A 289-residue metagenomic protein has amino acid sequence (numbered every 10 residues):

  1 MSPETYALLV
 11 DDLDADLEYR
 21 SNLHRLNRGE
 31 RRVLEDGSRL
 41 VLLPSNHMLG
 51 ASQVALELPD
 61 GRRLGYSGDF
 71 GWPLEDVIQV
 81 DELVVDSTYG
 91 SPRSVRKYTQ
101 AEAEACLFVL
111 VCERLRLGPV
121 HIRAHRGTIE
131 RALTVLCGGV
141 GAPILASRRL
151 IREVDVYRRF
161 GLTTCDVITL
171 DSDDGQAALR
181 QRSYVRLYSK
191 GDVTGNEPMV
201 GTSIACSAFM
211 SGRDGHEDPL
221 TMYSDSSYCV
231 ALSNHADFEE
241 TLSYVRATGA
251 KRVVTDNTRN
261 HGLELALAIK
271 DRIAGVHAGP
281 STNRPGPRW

Functional and structural regions predicted by a protein language model:
M1-L117, H121-R123, G127: His/Asp/Glu-rich metal-coordinating catalytic cores of metallo-dependent phosphodiesterases/hydrolases acting on
E4-Y6, N27-G29, F70-W72, T88-G90 (+5 more regions): Short, acidic/turn-prone active-site loops that include or flank metal/cofactor- and phosphate-binding residues
L9-V10, L74-D76, R93-S94, R131-L133 (+3 more regions): Short helix/loop capping segments that flank catalytic or ligand/cofactor-binding pockets
N22-H24, L64-G71, C165-L170, S183-Y188 (+1 more regions): Short gly/ser/thr-rich secondary-structure transition/capping motifs
V41, A55, G65, V120-R123 (+4 more regions): Conserved beta-strand elements of the Class I
L43-L56, E75, E82, S87-S91 (+4 more regions): Active-site-proximal loop/helix segment associated with metal-binding centers of metalloenzymes
Q79-E82, R93-A178, R252-W289: Binuclear metal-ion centers of metallo-dependent hydrolases, dominated by the metallo-beta-lactamase
T169-W289: C-terminal regulatory/interaction regions
